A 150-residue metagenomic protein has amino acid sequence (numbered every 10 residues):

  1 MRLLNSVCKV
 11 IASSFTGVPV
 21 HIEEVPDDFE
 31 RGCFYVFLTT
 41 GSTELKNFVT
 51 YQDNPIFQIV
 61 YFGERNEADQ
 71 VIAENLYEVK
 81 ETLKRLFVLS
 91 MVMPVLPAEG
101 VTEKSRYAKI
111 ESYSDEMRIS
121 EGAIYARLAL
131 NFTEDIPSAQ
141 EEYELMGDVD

Functional and structural regions predicted by a protein language model:
M1-H21, S42-D150: Charged, amphipathic alpha-helical segments and their flanking helix caps
H21-R31: Short acidic low-complexity segments
E30-T40: A short, hydrophobic beta-strand-centered structural micro-motif
